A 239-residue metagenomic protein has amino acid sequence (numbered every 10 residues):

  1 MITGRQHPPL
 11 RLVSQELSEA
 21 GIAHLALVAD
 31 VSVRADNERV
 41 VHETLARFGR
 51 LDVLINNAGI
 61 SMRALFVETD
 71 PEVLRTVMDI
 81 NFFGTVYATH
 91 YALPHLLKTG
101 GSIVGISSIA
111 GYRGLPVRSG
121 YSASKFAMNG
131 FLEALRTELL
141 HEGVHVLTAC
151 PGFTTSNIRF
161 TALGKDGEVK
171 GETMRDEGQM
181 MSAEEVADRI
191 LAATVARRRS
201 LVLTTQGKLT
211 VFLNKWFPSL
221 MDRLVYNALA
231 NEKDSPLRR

Functional and structural regions predicted by a protein language model:
M1-L12: Conserved glycine-rich Rossmann-like NAD(P)H-binding loop of the short-chain dehydrogenase/reductase
H7, V28-R39, P71: The beta1-alpha1 cofactor-binding region of Rossmann-like NAD(H)/NADP(H)-dependent oxidoreductases
L65-F66, D70-R75: Substrate-binding pocket helix/loop in short-chain dehydrogenase/reductase
F66-V67, R113-S119: Active-site loop immediately N-terminal to the catalytic Tyr-X3-Lys motif of short-chain dehydrogenase/reductase
T89, S124: Active-site helix of classical SDR
S108: Residue(s) in the substrate-gating loop at a strand-loop-helix junction that position the organic substrate next
H141-T205: SDR active-site lid
